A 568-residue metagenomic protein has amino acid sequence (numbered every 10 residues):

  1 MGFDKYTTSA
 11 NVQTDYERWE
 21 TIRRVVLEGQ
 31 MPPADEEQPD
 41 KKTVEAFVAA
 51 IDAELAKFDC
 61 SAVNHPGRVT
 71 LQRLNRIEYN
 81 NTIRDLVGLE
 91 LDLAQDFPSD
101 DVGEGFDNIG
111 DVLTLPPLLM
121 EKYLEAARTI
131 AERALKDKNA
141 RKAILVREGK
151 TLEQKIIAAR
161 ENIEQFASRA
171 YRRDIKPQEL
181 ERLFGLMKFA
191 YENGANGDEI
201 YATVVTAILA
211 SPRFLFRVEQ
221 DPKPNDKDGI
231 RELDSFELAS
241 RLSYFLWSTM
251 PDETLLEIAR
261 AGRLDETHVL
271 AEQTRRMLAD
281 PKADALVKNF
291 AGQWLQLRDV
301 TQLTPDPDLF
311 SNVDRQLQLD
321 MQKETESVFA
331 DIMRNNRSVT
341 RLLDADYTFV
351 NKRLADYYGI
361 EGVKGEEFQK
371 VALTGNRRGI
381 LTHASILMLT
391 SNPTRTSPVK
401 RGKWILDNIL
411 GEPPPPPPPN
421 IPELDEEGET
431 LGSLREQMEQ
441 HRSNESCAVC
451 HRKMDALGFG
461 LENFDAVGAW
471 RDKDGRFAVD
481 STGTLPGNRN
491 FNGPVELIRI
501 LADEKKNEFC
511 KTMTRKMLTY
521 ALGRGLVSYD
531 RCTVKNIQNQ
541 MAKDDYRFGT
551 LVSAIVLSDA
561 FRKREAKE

Functional and structural regions predicted by a protein language model:
M1-L145, S168-R169, D174-K176, L180-G185 (+11 more regions): Aromatic- and Gly/Pro-enriched helix-to-coil junctions and flexible linker segments
M1-T21, E28, D35-K41, A190 (+6 more regions): Sequence context surrounding c-type heme c attachment/ligation sites in exported
A50, T70, E78, T82 (+11 more regions): Extended surface/linker regions that mediate inter-domain or inter-protein docking in multi-component redox
I157-A158, G197-V205, E232-L238, G549-T550: Alpha-helical scaffolds flanking conserved acidic
E179, L183, P212-R217, L238 (+8 more regions): Extended, hydrophobic alpha-helical segments in both membrane/secreted and soluble proteins
E181, G185, F189-N196, N225 (+8 more regions): Surface-exposed, polar/charged faces of alpha-helical domains in mature secreted/periplasmic/lumenal proteins
N193-N196, T249-M250, G262-D265, I360-G365 (+4 more regions): Secondary-structure transition/capping motifs at alpha-helix termini and the adjoining loop/turn into the next element
